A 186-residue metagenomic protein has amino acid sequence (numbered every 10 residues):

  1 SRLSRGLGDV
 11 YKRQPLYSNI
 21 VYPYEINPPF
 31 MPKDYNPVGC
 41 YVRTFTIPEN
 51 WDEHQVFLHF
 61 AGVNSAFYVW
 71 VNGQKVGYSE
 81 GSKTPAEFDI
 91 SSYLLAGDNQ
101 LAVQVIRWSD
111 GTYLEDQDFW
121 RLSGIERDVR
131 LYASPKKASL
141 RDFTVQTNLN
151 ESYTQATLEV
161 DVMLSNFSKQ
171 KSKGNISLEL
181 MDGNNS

Functional and structural regions predicted by a protein language model:
S1-L7, Y11: Single conserved hydrophobic/aromatic residue that forms the stacking wall/gate of nucleotide- or nucleobase-binding
Q14-K33: Surface-exposed, low-complexity/disordered Ser/Thr/Gly/Pro/Asn-rich loops and linkers
M31-R141, N166-S168, D182-N184: Accessory beta-strand-rich segments of carbohydrate-active enzymes
V69-V71, Q155-S186: Beta-strand-rich binding/interaction modules
T144-E151: Short beta-strand segments of immunoglobulin-like
